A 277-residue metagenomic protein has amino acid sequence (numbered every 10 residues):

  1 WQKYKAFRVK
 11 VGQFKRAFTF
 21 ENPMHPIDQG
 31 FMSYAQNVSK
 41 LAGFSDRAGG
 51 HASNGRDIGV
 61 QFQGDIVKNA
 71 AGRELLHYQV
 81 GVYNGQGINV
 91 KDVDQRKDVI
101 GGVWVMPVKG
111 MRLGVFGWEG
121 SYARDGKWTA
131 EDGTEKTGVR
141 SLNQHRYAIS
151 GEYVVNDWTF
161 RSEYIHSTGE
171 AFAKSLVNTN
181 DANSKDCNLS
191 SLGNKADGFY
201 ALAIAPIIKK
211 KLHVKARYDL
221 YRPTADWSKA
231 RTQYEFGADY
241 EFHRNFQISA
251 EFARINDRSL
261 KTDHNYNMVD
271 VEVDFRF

Functional and structural regions predicted by a protein language model:
W1-I88, V93-I100, W104-V115, Y200-P206 (+4 more regions): Outer membrane beta-barrel
Q2, Q13, N22, F31 (+1 more regions): Outer-membrane beta-barrel pore domains
